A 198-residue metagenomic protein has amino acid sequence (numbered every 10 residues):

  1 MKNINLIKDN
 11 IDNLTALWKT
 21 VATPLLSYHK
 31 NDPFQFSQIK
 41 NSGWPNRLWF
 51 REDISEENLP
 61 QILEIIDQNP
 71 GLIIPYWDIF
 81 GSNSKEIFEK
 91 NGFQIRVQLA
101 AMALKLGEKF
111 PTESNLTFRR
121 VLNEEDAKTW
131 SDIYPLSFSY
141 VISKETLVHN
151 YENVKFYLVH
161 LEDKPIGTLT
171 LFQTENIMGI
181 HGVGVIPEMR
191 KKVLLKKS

Functional and structural regions predicted by a protein language model:
M1-D67, G81, K144: N-terminal charged segments
K2-L17, G43-D53, L99, E108-S143: Short amphipathic alpha-helix that is part of the acyltransferase structural core
I39, L104, H160-E162: Active-site beta-strand termini and strand-to-loop segments that position acidic
E52-L122: Acyl-donor-binding surface of acyltransferase catalytic domains
S55-L63, G182-P187, K191-S198: Conserved acetyl-CoA-binding loop-helix of GNAT-fold acetyltransferases
D78, S82, R96-L99, R120-P135 (+4 more regions): Hydrophobic, aromatic-enriched alpha-helical segments typical of multi-pass transmembrane helices
F93, K144-P187: A conserved beta-strand-loop-helix scaffold within acyl/acetyltransferase catalytic domains
